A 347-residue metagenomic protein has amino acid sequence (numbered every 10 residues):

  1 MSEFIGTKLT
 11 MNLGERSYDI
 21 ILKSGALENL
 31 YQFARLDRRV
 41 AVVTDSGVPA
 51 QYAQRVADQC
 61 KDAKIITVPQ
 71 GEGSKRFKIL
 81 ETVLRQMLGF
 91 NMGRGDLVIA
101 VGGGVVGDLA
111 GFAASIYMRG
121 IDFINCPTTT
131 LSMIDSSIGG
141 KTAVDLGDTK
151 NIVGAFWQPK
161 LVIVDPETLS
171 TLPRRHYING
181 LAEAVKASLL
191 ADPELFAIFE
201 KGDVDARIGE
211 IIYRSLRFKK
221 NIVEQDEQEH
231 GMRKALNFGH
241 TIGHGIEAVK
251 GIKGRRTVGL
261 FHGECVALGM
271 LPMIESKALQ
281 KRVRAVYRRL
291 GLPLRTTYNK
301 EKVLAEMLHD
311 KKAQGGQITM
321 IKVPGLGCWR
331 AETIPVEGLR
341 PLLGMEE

Functional and structural regions predicted by a protein language model:
S2-L97: ATP/NTP phosphate-donor binding region
I5, S17, A182-A184, L279-E347: C-terminal charged capping/lid subdomain of soluble metabolic enzymes
N12, F112-G202, P324: A glycine/threonine-rich phosphate-anchoring loop and its flanking beta-alpha core in nucleotide/phosphate-binding
K23, V42, P127, D165 (+3 more regions): Residue-level signal for inorganic ion chemistry
G89, Q158-V162, E167-R174, A182-E194 (+7 more regions): Generic secondary-structure signature for well-ordered alpha-helical cores
V105-F112, M133-I134, H244-G245: Short glycine/serine/threonine-rich phosphate/pyrophosphate-binding segments that cradle anionic phosphate groups
L109-G120, V249, E275-S276: Alpha-helix C-terminal capping segments
I198-K302: Active-site segments that bind and position negatively charged phosphate/pyrophosphate groups
